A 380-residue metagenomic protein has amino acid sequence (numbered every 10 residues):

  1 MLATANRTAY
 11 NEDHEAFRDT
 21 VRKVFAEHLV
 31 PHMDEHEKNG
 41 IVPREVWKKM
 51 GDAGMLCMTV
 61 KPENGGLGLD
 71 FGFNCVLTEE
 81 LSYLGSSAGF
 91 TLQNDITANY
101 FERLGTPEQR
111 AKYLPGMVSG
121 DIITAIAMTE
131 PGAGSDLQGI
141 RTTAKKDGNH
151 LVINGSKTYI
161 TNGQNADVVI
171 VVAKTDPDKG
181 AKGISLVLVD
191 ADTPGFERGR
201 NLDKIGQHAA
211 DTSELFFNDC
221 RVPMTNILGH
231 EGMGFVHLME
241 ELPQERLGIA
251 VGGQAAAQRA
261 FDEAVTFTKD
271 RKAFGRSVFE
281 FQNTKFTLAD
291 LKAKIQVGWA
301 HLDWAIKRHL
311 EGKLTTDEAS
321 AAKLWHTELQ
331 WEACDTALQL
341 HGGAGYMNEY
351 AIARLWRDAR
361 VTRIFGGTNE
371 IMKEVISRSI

Functional and structural regions predicted by a protein language model:
M1-L84, A88, L104-Q109, G116-D121 (+5 more regions): Alpha-helical interface subdomain recognition
G54, L77-S82, A173, V189-P194 (+1 more regions): Short Ser/Thr-interspersed hydrophobic loop/turn segments at strand-loop and sheet-helix junctions that line or gate
F90, M117, G132-S135, Y159-N162 (+3 more regions): Short Gly/Pro-enriched turn/cap motifs at secondary-structure boundaries
I96-L104: Helix-loop "lid/cap" segments that line or gate small-molecule binding pockets
G120-M128: A short, Trp-centered hydrophobic/proline-enriched beta-strand micro-motif
G139, D192-P223: Flexible, small-/acidic-enriched active-site or ligand-binding loops
H150, N154-G199: A short core secondary-structure module
N218-H237: Long, acidic (Asp/Glu-rich), low-complexity accessory segments flanking structured domains
